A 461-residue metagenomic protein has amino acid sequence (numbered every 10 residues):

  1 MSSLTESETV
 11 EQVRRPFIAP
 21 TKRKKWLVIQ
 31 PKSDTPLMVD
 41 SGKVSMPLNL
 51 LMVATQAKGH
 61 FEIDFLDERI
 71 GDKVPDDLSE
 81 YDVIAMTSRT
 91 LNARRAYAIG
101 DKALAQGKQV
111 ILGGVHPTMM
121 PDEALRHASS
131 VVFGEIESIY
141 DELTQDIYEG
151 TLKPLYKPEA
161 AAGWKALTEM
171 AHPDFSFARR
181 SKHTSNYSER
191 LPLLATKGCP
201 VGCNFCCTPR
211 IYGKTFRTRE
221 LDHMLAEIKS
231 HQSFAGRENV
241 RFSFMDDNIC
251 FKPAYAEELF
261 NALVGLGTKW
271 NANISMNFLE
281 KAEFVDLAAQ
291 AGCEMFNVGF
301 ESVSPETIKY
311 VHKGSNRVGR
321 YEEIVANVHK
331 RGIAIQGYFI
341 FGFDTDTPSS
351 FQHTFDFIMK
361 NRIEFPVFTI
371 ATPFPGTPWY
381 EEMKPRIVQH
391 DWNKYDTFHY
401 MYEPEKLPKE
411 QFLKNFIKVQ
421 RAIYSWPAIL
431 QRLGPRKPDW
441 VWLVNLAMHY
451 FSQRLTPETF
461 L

Functional and structural regions predicted by a protein language model:
M1-P31, G59-F65, D77, H127 (+4 more regions): Radical SAM enzyme core and accessory elements
S3-A235, N239: Acidic, low-complexity intrinsically disordered segments
T35-P36, P121-E123, V201, E306 (+4 more regions): Flexible glycine/acidic-rich beta-alpha junction loops that bind and position SAM and/or redox cofactors in anaerobic
G42, D77, R95-I99, E220 (+5 more regions): Residues at alpha-helix caps and immediate loop-helix transition turns in enzyme cores, especially N- and C-cap
Q56, H60, K102, Q106 (+11 more regions): Alpha-helical structural signal in soluble globular domains
Y81-T90, E257-L263, G267, T347-I363: Short, electropositive alpha-helical surface patch
E123-E142, L287-N297, H353-F368: Structural recognition of alpha->loop->beta junctions
P173-Y338, D356: Radical SAM [4Fe-4S] cluster-binding motif and immediate context
